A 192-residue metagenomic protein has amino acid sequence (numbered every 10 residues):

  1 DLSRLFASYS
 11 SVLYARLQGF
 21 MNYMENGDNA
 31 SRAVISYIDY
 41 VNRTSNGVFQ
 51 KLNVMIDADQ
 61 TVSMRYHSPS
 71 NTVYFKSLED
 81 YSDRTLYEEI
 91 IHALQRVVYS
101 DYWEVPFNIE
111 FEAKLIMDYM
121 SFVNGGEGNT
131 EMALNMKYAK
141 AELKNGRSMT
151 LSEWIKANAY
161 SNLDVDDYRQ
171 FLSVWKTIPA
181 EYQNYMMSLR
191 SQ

Functional and structural regions predicted by a protein language model:
D1-E25, W103-Q192: Active-site or metal-binding loop neighborhoods of secreted/extracellular toxin and effector enzymes
N26-A33, Y37-N46: Extended amphipathic alpha-helical coiled-coil/heptad-repeat regions
D39-D80: Catalytic zinc-binding patch centered on the HExxH motif and its immediate surroundings that defines zinc-dependent
P69-K76, L94-E104: Substrate-binding clefts and substrate-entry loops adjacent to catalytic sites of polymer-processing enzymes acting on
S70, I90, E110: Extracellular structured ligand-interaction cores
E79-Y87, P106-A113: Solvent-exposed, acidic/flexible segments
R84-V97: Active-site recognition of the HExxH zinc-binding catalytic motif
